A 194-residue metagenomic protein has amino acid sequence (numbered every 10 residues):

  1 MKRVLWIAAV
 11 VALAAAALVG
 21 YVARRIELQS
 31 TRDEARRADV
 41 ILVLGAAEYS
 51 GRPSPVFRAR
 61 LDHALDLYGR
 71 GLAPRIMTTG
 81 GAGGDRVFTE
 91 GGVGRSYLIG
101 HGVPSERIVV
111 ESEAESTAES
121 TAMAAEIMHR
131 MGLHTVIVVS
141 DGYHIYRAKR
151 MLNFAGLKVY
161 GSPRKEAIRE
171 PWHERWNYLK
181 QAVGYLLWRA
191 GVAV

Functional and structural regions predicted by a protein language model:
M1-D33: N-terminal type II signal-anchor transmembrane helix that functions as the membrane-insertion/stop-transfer segment
R3-V4, L61, A190: Hydrophobic alpha-helical segments, especially transmembrane helices and their immediate juxtamembrane helical caps
A9-L13, L67, F154, A182 (+1 more regions): Enrichment for repetitive, rod-forming helical segments
V22-Y178: A structural signal for short, hydrophobic/glycine-enriched beta-strand patches
E174-V194: A transmembrane-helix-recognition feature enriched in membrane-embedded lipid enzymes and envelope glyco-/phospholipid
